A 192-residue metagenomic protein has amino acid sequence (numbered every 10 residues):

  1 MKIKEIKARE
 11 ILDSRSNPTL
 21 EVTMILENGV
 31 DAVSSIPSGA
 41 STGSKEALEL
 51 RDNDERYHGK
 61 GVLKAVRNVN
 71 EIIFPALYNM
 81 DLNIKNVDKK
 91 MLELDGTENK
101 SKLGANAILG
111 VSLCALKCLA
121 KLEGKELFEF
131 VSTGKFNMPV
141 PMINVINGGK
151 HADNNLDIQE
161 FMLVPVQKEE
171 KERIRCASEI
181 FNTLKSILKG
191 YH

Functional and structural regions predicted by a protein language model:
M1-T19: Short, Gly/Pro- and small/polar-rich lid/capping loops
R9, I25-E27, V69-M80, L94 (+3 more regions): Change "in soluble alpha/beta enzymes" to "in soluble alpha/beta proteins
L12-D13, V22, T97-A120, V140-L156: Conserved phosphate/anionic-ligand binding catalytic regions in large, soluble enzymes, centered on
G29-V33: Short, mixed charged/polar active-site loops that provide acid/base catalysis or chelate metal/phosphate cofactors
I36-S38: Short Gly/aromatic-enriched secondary-structure transition segments
A40-K121, K125, I174: Metal- or metallocofactor-binding catalytic centers and their adjacent structured scaffolds across diverse enzyme
G124-M142: Glycine/threonine-rich beta-strand-loop-alpha-helix active-site module that forms ligand/phosphate-binding
F136-H192: Mobile "lid/hinge" segments at catalytic clefts and subdomain interfaces of large enzymes
